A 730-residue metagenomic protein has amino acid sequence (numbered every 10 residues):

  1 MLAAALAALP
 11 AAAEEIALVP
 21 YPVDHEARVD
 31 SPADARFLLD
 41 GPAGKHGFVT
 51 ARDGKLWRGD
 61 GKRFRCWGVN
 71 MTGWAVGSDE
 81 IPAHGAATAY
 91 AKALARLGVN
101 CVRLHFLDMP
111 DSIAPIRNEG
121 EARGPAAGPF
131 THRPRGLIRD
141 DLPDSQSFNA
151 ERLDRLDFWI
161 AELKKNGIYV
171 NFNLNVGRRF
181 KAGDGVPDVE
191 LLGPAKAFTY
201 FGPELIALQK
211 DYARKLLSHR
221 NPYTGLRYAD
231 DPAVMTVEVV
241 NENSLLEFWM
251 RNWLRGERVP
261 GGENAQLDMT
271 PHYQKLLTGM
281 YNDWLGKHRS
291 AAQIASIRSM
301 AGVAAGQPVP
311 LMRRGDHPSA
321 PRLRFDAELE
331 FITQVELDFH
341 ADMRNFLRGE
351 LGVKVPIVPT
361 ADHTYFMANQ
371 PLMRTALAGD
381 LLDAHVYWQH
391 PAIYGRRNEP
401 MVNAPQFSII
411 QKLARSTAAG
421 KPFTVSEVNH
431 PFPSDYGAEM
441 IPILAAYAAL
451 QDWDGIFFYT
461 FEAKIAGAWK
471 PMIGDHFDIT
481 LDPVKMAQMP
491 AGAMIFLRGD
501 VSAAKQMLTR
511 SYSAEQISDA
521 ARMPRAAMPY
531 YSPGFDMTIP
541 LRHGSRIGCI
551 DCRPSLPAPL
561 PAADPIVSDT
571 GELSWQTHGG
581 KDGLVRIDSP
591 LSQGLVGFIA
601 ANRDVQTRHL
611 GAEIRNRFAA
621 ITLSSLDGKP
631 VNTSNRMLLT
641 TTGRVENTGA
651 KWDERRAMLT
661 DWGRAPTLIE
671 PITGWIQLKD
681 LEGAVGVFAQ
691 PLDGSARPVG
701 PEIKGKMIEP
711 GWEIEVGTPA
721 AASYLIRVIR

Functional and structural regions predicted by a protein language model:
M1-A8: Bacterial N-terminal signal peptides
L9-A13: Sec/Tat signal peptide C-region and signal peptidase I cleavage site
E14-H46: N-terminal pre-domain segments of enzymes
P42-N345, G349-G379: Active-site mouth of glycoside hydrolases
L163, F339-P356, Y365-W388, N398-D569: Catalytic-core region of carbohydrate-active enzymes that cleave or remodel glycosidic bonds
A493-M494, R498-P691, E709: Long, low-hydrophobicity ectodomains and other hydrophilic envelope-associated domains
L623, I708-R730: C-terminal beta-strand-rich structural cap/linker in extracellular carbohydrate-active enzymes
S695-K704: Surface-exposed loop/edge segments in extracytoplasmic proteins
